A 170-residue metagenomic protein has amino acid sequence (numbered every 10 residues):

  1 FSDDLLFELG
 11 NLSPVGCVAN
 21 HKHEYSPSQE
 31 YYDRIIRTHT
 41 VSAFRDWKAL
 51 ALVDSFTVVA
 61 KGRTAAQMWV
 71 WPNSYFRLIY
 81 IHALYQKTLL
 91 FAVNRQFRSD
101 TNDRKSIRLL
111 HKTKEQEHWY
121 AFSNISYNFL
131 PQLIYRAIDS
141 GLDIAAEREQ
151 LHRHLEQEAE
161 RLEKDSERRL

Functional and structural regions predicted by a protein language model:
F1-D100: Extended alpha-helical interaction modules
P72-L170: Membrane-associated alpha-helical segments
